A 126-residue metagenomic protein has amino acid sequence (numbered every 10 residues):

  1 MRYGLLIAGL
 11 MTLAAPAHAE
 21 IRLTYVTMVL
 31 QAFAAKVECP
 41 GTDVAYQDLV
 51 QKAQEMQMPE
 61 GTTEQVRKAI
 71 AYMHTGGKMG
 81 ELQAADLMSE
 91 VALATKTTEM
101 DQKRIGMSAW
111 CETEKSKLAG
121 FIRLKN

Functional and structural regions predicted by a protein language model:
R2, A45-D48, G106: Poly-acidic low-complexity segments
Y3-L13: Sec-dependent N-terminal signal peptides
L13, F33, R104-I105: Processing junctions and N-termini across compartments
A15-A19: Sec/Tat signal peptide C-region and signal peptidase I cleavage site
E20-G61: N-terminal secretory signal peptides
V50-N126: Compact alpha-helical subdomains of small soluble proteins
